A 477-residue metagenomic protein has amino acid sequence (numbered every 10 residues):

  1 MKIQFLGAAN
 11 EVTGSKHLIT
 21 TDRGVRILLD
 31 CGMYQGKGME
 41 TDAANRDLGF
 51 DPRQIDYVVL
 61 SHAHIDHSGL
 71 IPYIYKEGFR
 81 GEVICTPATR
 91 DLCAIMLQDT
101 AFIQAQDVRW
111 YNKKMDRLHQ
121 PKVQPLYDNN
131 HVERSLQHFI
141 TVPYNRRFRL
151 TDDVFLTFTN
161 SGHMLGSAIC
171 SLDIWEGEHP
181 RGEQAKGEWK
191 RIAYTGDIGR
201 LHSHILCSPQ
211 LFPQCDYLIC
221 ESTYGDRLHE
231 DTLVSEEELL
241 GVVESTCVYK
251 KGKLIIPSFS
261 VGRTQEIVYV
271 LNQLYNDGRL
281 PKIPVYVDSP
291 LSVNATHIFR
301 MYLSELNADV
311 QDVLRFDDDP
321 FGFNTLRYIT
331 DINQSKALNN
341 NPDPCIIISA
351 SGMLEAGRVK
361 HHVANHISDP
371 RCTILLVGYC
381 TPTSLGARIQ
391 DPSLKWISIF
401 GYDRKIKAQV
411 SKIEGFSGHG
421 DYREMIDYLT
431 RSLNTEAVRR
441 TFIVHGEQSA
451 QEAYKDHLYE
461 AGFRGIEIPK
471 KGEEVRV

Functional and structural regions predicted by a protein language model:
M1-R53, R134-C207, N333-N340, I346 (+4 more regions): Core dinuclear metal-dependent hydrolase active-site scaffold
E11-G14, T21-G81, C85-Q137, R200-C207 (+3 more regions): Pre-active-site segment of Zn-dependent metallo-hydrolases
G14, K37, S68-G69, A94 (+10 more regions): Short helix/loop capping segments that flank catalytic or ligand/cofactor-binding pockets
L29-C31, I55-H64, I71, V83-T86 (+11 more regions): Active-site neighborhood of phospho(di)ester-bond hydrolases with catalytic His/Asp-centered motifs
A44, D99-I103, D107-Y111, Q210 (+5 more regions): Short secondary-structure boundary/capping segments
T100-M164, H179, L303-N341: Metallo-beta-lactamase
I169, G199-D288, T373-G378, W396-A461 (+1 more regions): Cap/insert and terminal regions of metallo-dependent hydrolase folds
L240-S384, I397-F400, Y459: Hard-cation-handling environments
